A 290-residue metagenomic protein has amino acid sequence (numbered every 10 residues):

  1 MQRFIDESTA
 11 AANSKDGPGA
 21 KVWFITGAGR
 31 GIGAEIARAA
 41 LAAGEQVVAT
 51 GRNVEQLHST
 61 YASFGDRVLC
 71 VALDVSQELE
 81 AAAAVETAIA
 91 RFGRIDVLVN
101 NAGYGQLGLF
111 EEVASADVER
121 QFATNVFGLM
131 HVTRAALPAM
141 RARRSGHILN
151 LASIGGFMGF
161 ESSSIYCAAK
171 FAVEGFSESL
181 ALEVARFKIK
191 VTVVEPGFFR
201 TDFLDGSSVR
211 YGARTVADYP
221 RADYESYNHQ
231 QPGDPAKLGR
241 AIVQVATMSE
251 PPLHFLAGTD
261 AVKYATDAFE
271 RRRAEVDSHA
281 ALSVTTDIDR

Functional and structural regions predicted by a protein language model:
G27-G31: Conserved glycine-rich cofactor-binding loop
A43-S59: Conserved glycine-rich Rossmann-like NAD(P)H-binding loop of the short-chain dehydrogenase/reductase
L73-A83, S115: The beta1-alpha1 cofactor-binding region of Rossmann-like NAD(H)/NADP(H)-dependent oxidoreductases
L109-F110, D117-E119: Substrate-binding pocket helix/loop in short-chain dehydrogenase/reductase
T133, A169: Active-site helix of classical SDR
S153: Residue(s) in the substrate-gating loop at a strand-loop-helix junction that position the organic substrate next
R186-P252: SDR active-site lid
